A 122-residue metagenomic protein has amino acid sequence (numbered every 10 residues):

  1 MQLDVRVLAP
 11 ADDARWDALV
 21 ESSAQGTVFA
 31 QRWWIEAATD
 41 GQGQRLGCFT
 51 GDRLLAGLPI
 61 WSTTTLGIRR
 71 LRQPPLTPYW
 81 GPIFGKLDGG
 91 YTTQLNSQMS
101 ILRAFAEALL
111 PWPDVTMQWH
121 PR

Functional and structural regions predicted by a protein language model:
M1-R122: N-acyltransferase acceptor-side catalytic subdomain
